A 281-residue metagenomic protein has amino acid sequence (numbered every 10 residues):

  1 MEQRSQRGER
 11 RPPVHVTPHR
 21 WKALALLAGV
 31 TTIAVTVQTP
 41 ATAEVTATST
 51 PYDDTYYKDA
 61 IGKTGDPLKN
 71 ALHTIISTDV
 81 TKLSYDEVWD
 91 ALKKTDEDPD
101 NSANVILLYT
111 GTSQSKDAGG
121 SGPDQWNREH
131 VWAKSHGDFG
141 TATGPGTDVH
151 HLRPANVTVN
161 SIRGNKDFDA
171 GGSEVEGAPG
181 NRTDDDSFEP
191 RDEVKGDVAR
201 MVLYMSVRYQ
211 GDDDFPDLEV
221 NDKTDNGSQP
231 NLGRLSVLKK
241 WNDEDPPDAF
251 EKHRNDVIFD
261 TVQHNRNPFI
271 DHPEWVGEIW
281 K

Functional and structural regions predicted by a protein language model:
Q6-E44: Secretory targeting and sorting signals
G8, S115, V276-G277: A broad, structure-centric signal for solvent-exposed, well-ordered loop/edge residues that line or flank functional
R11, T32, G65-L68, G180-T183 (+1 more regions): Polar low-complexity intrinsically disordered regions enriched in Ser/Thr and small residues
K22-A25, D66, S236: Intrinsic-disorder/low-complexity peptide segments enriched for small residues
A34-G111, W275-K281: N-terminal module-boundary/linker segments of secreted carbohydrate-active enzymes
N104-L107, G111-Q125: Short, His- and charge-rich active-site/binding loops that engage polyanionic ligands
G120-K281: Domain-level detector of nuclease and nuclease-like folds in predominantly extracellular/periplasmic contexts
